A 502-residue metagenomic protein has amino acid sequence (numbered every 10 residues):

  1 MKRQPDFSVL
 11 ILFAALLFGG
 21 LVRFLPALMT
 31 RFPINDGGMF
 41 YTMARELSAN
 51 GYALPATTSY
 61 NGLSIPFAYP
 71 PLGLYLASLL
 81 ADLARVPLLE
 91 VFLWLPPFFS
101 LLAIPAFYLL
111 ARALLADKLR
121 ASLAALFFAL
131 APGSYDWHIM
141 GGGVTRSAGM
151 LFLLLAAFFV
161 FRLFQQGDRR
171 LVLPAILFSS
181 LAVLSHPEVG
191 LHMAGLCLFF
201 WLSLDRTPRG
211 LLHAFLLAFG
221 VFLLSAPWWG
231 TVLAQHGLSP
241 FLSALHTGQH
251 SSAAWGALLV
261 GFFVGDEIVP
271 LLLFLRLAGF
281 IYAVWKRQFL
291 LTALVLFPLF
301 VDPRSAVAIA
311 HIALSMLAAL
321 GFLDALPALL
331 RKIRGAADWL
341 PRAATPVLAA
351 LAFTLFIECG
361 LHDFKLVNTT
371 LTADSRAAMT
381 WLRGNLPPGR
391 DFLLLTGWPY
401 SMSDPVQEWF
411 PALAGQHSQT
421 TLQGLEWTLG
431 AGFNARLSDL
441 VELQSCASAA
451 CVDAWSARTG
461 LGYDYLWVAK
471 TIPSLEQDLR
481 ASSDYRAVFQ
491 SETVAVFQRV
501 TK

Functional and structural regions predicted by a protein language model:
K2-P5, D205-A214, V264-L296, D302 (+1 more regions): Membrane-interface helix-loop-helix junctions at transmembrane boundaries of multi-pass membrane enzymes, predominantly
V9-L154, P187-L191, V367-L371, L395-P399 (+1 more regions): Active-site lumenal/periplasmic loops and adjacent helix-entry segments of GT-C-fold, multi-pass membrane
D36, L173, A182-I281: Transmembrane catalytic cores of multi-pass membrane glycosyltransferases and polysaccharide-assembly enzymes
F98-L101, S147-V160, A175, F274 (+1 more regions): Alpha-helical transmembrane segments of multi-pass membrane proteins
P105, L109, R146-S147, D168 (+4 more regions): Extracytoplasmic
L123-W137, P174-A182, L223-L224, W228: Short aromatic/hydrophobic helix-turn
L153-P174, G279-V284: Membrane-interface transmembrane helices that cradle and orient dolichyl/undecaprenyl
L198, A218-F222, L323-C359: Signature aromatic-anchored transmembrane alpha helix within multi-pass, membrane-resident enzymes that catalyze glycan
